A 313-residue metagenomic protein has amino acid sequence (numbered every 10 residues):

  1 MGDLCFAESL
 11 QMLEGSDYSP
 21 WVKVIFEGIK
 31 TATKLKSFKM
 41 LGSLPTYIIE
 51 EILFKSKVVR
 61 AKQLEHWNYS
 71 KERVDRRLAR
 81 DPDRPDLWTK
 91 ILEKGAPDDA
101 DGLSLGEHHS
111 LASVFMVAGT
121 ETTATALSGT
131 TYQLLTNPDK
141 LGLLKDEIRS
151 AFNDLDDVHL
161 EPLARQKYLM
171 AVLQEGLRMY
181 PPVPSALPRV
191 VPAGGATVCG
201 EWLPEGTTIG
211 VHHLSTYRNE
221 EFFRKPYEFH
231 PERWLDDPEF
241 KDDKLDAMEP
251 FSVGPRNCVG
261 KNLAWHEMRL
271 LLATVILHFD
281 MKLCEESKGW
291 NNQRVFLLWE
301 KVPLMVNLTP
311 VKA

Functional and structural regions predicted by a protein language model:
M1, I25, S70, I91 (+8 more regions): Structural signal for hydrophobic/aromatic residues that build the beta-strand cores of folded beta-sheet domains
G2-L127, L143: Cytochrome P450 heme-thiolate monooxygenase catalytic core
D17-G28, L87-T89, L135-V183, C199 (+5 more regions): Cytochrome P450 I-helix active-site segment
S113, A118, D157-A164, C199-E201 (+4 more regions): Cytochrome P450 heme-thiolate "Cys pocket" and heme-binding signature region
T122-L135, L271: Short, small-residue alpha-helix embedded
L135-K140, N262-L298: Cytochrome P450 heme-binding "Cys pocket" and the immediately downstream C-terminal segment
P192, T197, V211-E239: Conserved cytochrome P450 K-helix/beta-meander segment immediately N-terminal to the heme-binding cysteine loop
L298-A313: C-terminal helix/juxtamembrane-tail motif
